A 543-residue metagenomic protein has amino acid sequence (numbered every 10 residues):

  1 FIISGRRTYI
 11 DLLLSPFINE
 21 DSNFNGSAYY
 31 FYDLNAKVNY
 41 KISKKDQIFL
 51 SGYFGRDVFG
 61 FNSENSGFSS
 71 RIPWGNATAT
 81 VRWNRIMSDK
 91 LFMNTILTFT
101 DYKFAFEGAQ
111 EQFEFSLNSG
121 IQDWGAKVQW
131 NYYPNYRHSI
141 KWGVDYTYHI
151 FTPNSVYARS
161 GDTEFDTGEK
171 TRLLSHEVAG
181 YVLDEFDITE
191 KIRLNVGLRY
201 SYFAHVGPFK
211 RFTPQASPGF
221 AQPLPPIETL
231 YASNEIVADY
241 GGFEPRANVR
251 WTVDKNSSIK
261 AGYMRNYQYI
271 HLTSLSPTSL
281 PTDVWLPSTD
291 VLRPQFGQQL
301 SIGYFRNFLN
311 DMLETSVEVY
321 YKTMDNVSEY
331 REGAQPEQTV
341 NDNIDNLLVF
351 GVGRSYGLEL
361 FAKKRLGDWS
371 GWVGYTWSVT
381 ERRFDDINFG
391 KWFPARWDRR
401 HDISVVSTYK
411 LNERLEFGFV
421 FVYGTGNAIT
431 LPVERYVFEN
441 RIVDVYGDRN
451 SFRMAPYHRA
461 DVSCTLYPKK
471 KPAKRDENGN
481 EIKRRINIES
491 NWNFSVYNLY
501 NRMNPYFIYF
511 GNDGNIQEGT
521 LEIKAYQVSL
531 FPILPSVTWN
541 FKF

Functional and structural regions predicted by a protein language model:
F1-K41, F49-Y53: Predominantly transmembrane beta-strands of Gram-negative outer membrane beta-barrel pores used for transport
I3-Y9, L50-R56, T95-D101, W142-Y148 (+8 more regions): Transmembrane beta-barrel strands of outer-membrane/channel proteins
I10, K45-M93, L97-D123, T167 (+1 more regions): Flexible loop and strand-edge segments within Gram-negative outer membrane beta-barrel domains
L13, D325, R414, Y423-E439 (+2 more regions): C-terminal beta-signal and adjacent terminal beta-strands/loops of Gram-negative outer-membrane beta-barrel proteins
N19-F24, F61-S70, T78, R82 (+12 more regions): Extracellular loop and loop/strand-boundary signature of outer-membrane beta-barrel proteins
K103, I150-D162, D166, A204-I227 (+6 more regions): Surface-exposed extracellular loop regions of Gram-negative outer-membrane beta-barrel proteins, predominantly
D123-K127, E169, E177, P287-R293 (+4 more regions): Outer membrane beta-barrel strand-and-loop segments of large Gram-negative receptors, especially TonB-dependent
Y320-T323, D342-V433: Gram-negative outer-membrane beta-barrel transporters
